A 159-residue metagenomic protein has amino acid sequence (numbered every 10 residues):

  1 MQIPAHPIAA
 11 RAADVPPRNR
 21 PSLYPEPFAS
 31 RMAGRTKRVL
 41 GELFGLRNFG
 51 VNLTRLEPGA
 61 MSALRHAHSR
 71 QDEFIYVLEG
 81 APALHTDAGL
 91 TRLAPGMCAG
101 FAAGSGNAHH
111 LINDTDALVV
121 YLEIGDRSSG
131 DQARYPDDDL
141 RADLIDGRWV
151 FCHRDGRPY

Functional and structural regions predicted by a protein language model:
M1-N48, Q132-Y159: A short, N-terminal "cap"/entry segment at the start of jelly-roll beta-barrel domains of the cupin/DSBH fold
G34-V39, N52-H68: Conserved short histidine dyad/triad with adjacent acidic residue
L53-E57, A67-T86, I124-S128: Short, conserved beta-strand element in jelly-roll/cupin
L64, L84-H85, F101, A108-D114: Short beta-strand His + acidic residue motifs that chelate non-heme Fe in jelly-roll/DSBH and cupin folds
F74, A81-A83, L90, A108 (+1 more regions): Structural motif
A88-A103: Short acidic-glycine-tyrosine-enriched beta hairpin
G104-D131: Ligand-binding loop in jelly-roll beta-barrel domains
